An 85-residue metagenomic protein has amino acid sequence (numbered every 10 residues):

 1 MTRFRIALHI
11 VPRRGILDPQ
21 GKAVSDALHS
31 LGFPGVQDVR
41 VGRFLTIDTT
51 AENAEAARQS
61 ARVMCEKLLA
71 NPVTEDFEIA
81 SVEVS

Functional and structural regions predicted by a protein language model:
M1-S85: Long, contiguous binding/interaction regions
